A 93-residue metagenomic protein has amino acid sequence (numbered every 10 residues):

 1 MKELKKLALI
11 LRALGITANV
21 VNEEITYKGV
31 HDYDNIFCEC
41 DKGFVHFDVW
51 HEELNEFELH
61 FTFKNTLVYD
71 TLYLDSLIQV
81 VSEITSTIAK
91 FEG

Functional and structural regions predicted by a protein language model:
M1-N19: Amphipathic alpha-helical segments
E3-L7, F63-G93: Ampiphathic alpha-helical segments that act as solvent-exposed interaction surfaces
I16-H60: Amphipathic, interaction-prone secondary-structure segments
